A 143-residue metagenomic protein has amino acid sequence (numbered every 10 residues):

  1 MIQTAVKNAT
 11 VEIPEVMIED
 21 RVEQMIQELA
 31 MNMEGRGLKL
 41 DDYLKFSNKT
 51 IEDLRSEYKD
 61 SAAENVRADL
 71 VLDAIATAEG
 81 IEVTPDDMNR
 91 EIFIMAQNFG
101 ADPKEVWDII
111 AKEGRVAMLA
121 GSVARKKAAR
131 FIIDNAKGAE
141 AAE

Functional and structural regions predicted by a protein language model:
M1-E143: Extended, charged alpha-helical "arm"/coiled-coil substrate-binding scaffolds, typified by the C-terminal helical
